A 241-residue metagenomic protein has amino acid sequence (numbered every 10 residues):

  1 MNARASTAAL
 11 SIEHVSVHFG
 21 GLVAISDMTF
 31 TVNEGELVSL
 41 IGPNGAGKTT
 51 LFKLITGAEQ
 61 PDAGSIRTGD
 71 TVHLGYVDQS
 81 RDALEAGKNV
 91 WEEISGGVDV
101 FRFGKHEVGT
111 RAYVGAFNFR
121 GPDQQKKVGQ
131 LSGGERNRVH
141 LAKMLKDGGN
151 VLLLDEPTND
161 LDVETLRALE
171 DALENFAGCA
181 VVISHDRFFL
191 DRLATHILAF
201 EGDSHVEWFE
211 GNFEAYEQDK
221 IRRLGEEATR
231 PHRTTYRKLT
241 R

Functional and structural regions predicted by a protein language model:
M1-S16: ABC-family P-loop ATPase nucleotide-binding domain
I12-V15, V23-N33, G64: Conserved beta-strand
V32, P43-R241: ABC ATP-binding cassette signature C-motif
V38-S39: Short beta-strand immediately N-terminal to the Walker A/P-loop
